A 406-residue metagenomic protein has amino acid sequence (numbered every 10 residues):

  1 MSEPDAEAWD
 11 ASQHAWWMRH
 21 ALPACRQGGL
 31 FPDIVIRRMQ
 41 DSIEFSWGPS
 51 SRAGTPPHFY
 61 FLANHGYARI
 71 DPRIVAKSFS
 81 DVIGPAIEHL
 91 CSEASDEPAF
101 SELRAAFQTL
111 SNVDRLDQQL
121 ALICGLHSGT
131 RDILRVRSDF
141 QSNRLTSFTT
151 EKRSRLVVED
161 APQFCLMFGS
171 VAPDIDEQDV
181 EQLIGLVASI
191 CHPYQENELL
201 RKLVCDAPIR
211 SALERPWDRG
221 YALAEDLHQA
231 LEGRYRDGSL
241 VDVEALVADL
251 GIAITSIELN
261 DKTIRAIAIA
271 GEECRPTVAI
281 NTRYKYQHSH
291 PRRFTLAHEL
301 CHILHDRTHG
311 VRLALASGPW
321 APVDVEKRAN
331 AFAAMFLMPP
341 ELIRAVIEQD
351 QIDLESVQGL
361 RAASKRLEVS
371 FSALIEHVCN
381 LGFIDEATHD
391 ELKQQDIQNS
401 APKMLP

Functional and structural regions predicted by a protein language model:
M1-T295, L300-P406: Short juxta-domain linker segments that transition from a proline/glycine-rich, charged coil into a short amphipathic
